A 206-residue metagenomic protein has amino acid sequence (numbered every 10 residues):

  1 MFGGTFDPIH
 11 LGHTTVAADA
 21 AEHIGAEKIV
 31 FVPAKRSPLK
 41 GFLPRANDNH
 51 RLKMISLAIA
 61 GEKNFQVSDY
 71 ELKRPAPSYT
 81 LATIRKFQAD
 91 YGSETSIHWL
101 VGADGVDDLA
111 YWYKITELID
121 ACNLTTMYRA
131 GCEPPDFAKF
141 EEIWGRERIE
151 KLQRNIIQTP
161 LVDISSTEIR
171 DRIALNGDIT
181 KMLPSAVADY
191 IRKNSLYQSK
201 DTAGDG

Functional and structural regions predicted by a protein language model:
M1-G206: Nucleotidyltransferase catalytic core that binds NTPs
